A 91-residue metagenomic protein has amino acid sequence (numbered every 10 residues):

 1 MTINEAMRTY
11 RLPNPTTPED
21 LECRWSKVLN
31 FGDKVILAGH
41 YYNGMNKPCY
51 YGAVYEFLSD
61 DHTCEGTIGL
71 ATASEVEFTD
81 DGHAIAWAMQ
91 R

Functional and structural regions predicted by a protein language model:
M1-D33: Negatively charged, low-complexity tracts enriched in Asp/Glu with abundant Ser/Thr
D20-G82: Acidic, low-complexity, intrinsically disordered interaction modules
